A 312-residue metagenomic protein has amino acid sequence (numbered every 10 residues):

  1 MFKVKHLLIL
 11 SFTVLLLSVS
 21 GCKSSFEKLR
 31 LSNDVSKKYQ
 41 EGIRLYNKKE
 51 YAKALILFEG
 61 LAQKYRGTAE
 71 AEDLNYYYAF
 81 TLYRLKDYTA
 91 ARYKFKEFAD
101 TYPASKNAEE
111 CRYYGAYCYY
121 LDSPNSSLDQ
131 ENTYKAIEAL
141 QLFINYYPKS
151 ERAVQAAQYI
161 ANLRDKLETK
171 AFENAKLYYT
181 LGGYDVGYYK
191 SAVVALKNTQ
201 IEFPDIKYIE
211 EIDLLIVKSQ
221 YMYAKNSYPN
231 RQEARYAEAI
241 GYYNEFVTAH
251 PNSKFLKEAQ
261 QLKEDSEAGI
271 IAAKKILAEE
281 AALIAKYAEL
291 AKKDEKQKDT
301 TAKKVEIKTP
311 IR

Functional and structural regions predicted by a protein language model:
M1-I9: Bacterial N-terminal signal peptides that target proteins for export
F2, G21-R312: Acidic, polar-rich low-complexity tracts and alpha-helical solenoid repeat scaffolds
L10-S18: Bacterial N-terminal signal peptides
